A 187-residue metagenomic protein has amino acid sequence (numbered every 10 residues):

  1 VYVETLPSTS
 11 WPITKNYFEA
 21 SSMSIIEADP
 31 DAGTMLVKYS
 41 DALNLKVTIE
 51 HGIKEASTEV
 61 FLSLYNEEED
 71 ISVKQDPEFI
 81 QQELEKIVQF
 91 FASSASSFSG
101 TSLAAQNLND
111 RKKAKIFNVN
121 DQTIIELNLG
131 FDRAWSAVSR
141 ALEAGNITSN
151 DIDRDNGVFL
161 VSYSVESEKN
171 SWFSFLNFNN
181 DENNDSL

Functional and structural regions predicted by a protein language model:
V1-L187: Ser/Thr-rich, low-complexity intrinsically disordered terminal regions
